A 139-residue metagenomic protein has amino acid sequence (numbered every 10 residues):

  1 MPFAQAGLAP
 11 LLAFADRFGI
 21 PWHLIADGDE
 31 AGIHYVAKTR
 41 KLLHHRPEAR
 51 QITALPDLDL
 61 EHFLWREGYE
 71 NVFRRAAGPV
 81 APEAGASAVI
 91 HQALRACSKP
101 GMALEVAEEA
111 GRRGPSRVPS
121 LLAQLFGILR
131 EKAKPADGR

Functional and structural regions predicted by a protein language model:
M1-R139: Acidic, divalent-metal-binding catalytic cores of TOPRIM and closely related two-metal-ion phosphodiester/pyrophosphate
